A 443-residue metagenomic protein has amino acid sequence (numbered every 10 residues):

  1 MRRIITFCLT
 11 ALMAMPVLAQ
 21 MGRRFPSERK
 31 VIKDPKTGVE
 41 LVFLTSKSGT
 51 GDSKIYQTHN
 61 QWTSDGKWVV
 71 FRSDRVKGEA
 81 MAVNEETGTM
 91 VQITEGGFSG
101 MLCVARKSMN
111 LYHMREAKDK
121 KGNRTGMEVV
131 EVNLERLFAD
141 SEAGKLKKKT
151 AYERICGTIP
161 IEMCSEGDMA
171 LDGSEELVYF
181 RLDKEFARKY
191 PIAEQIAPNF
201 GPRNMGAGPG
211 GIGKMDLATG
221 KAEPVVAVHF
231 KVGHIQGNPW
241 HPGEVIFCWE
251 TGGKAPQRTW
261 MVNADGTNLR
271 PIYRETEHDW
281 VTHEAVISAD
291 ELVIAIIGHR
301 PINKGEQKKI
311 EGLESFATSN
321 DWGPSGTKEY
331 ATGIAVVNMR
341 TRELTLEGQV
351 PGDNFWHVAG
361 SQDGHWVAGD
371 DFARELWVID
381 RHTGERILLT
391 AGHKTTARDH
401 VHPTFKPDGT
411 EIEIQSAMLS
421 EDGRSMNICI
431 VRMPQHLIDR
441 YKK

Functional and structural regions predicted by a protein language model:
Q20-F43, P202-G211: Blade/loop signatures of beta-propeller domains
M21-F25, E116-S141, F180-A207, C248-A255 (+2 more regions): Short, conserved, GDST-rich strand-edge loop motifs in beta-rich repeat architectures
I32-S53, A82-F98, E135-C164, M215-K231 (+5 more regions): Multi-bladed beta-propeller domains
G51-H59, V76-K118: Blade-loop segments of beta-propeller domains
H59-W68, S73, M101-N110, M114-R115 (+6 more regions): Blade-terminus and WD-like Trp-Asp/Gly-His loop motifs, strongest in beta-propeller folds
G96-G210, G220, P224-A227: Asp-box/WD-like beta-propeller blade repeats and closely related beta-sheet repeat scaffolds
E291, A295-A335, M339-E385: Loop/turn-rich, solvent-exposed surfaces of beta-rich toroidal or solenoidal domains
H400-K443: Blade-level signature of beta-propeller repeat domains, shared across WD40, Kelch, NHL, RCC1 and BNR/Asp-box propellers
